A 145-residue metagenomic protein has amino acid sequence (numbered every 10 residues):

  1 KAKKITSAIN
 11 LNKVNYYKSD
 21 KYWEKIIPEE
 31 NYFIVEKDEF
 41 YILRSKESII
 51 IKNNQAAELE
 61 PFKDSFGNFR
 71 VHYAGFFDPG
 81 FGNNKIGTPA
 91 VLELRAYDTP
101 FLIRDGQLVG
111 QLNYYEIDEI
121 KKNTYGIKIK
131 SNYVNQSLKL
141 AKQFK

Functional and structural regions predicted by a protein language model:
K1-K145: DUTPase catalytic domain/fold
